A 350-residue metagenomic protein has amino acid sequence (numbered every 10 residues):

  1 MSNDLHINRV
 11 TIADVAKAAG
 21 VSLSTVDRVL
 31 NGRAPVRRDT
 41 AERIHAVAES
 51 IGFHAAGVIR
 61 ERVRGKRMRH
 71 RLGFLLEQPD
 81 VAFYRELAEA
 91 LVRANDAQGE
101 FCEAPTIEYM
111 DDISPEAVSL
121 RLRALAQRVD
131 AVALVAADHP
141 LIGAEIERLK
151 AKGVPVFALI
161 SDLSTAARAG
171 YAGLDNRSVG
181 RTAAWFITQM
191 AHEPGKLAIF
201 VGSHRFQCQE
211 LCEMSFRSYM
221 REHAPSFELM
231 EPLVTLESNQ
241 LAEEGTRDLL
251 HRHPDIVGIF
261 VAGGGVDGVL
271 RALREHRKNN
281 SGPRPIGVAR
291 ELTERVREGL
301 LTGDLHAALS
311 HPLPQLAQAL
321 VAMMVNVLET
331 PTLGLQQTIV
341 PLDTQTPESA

Functional and structural regions predicted by a protein language model:
M1-R60: N-terminal helix-turn-helix DNA-binding module of bacterial transcription factors
A55-L120: Amphipathic helical "hinge" segments at domain boundaries
E77-F83, T106-A117, D138, A172-T182 (+5 more regions): Hinge/beta->alpha junction and helix N-cap segments in small-molecule ligand-binding domains
A131-K150, F216, L233-R295: Hydrophobic alpha-helical
H139-S178, T293-L301: Flexible loop/hinge segments that line or gate small-molecule binding clefts
R181-L197: A conserved helix-loop-strand patch within extracytoplasmic ligand-binding domains of the periplasmic binding
M220, P312-A350: Hinge/cleft segment of the Venus flytrap/periplasmic-binding protein
